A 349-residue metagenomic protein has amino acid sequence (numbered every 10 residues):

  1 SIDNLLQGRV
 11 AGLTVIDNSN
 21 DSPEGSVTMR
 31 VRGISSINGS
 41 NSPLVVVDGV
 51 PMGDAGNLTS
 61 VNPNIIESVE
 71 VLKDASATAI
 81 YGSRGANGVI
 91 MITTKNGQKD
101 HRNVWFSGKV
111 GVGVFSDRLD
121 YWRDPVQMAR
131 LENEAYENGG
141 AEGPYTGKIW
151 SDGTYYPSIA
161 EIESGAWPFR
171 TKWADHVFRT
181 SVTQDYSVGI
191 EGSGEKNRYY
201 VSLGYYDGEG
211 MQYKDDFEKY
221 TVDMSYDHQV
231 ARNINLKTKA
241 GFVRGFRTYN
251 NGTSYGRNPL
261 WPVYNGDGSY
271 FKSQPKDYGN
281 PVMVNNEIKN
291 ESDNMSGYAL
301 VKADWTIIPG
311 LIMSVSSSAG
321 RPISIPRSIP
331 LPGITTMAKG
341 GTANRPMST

Functional and structural regions predicted by a protein language model:
I2, R9-G12, S19-V27, I37-G39 (+6 more regions): Residues embedded in well-ordered regular secondary structure
N4, P43, D48-S76: Short acidic/polar hinge/loop motifs at secondary-structure boundaries that mediate gating or recognition
L6, L13, V69-E70, I90-I92: Non-catalytic regulatory/gating segments with a bias toward low-complexity or hydrophobic composition
I16-G25, T59-N64, Y81-A86, D215-E218 (+1 more regions): Short, glycine-/polar-rich solvent-exposed loops and beta-turns at beta-strand/coil boundaries
M29, I90, V188, V222-M224 (+1 more regions): Membrane-embedded beta-strands of outer-membrane beta-barrel proteins, especially the hydrophobic/small aromatic
F106-V112, L203-Y205, T238-F242, V315-R321: Transmembrane beta-barrel strands of outer-membrane/channel proteins
F115-D117, S164-G204, G208-D215, T221-S296 (+3 more regions): Flexible loop and strand-edge segments within Gram-negative outer membrane beta-barrel domains
A231, T306-I308: Residue-level recognition of beta-strand termini and adjacent short loop/turns
